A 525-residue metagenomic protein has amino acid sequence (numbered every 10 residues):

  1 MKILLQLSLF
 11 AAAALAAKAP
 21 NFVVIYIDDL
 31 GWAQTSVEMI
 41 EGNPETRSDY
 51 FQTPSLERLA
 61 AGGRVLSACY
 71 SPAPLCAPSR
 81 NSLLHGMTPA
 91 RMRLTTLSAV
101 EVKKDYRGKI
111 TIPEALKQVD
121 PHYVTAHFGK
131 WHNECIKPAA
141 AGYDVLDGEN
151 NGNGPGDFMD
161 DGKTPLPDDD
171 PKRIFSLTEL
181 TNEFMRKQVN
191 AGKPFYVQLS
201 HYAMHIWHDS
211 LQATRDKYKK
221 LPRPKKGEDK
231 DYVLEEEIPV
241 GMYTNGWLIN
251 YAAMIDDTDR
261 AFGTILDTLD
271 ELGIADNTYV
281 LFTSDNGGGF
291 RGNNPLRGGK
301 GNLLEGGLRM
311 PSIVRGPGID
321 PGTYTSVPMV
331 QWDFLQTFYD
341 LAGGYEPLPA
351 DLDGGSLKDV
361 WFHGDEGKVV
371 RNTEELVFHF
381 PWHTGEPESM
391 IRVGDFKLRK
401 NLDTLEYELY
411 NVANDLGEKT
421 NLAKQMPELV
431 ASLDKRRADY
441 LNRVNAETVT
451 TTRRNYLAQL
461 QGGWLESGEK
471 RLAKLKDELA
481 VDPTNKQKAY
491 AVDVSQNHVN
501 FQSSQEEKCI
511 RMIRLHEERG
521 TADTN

Functional and structural regions predicted by a protein language model:
M1, R454, A458-G462, N525: Accessible peptide chain termini
M1-I3, F22: N-terminal export leaders
I3-A13: Sec-dependent N-terminal signal peptides
L15-L402, E406-Y407, L416-K435, D439-N442 (+6 more regions): Formylglycine-dependent sulfatase
A350-D351, N445-L457: Short, flexible loop/turn segments with low-complexity composition
